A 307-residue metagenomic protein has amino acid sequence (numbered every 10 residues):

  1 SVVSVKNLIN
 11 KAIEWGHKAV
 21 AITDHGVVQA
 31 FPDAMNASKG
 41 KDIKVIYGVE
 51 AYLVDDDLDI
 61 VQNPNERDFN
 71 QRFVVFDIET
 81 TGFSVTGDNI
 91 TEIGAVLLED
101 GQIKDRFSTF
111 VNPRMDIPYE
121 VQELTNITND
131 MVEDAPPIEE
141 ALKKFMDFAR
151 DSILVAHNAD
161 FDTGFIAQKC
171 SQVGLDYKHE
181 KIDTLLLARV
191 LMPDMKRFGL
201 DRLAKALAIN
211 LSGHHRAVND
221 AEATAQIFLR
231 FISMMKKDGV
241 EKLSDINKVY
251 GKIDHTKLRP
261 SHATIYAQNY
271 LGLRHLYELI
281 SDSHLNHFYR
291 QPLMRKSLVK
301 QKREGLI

Functional and structural regions predicted by a protein language model:
S1-T80, T86-N89, V96-I103, F107 (+7 more regions): Phosphodiester-processing cores and adjacent nucleic acid-binding clamps
I138: Conserved catalytic alpha/beta cores of large enzymes that bind or transform nucleotide phosphates and polynucleotides
